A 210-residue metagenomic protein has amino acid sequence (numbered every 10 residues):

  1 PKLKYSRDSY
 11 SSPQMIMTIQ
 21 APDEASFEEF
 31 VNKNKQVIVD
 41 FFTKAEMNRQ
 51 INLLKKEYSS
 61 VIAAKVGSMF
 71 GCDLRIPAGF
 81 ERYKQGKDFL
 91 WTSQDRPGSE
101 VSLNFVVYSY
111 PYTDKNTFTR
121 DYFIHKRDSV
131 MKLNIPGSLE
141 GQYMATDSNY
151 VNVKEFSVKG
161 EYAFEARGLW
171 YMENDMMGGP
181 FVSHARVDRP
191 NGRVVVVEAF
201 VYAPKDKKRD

Functional and structural regions predicted by a protein language model:
P1-S60: Solvent-exposed alpha-helical segments and adjacent loops that form catalytic or protein-interaction surfaces
K2-I19, A25, K132-N191, D206: Signature of long, low-cysteine stretches enriched in small and polar/charged residues
S12, G67-M69, R75-P77, E161 (+1 more regions): Extracytoplasmic
Q14-S26, F105-S109, G192-Y202: Short, well-ordered beta-strand elements
E28-N52, L74, F80, R193-D210: Surface-exposed amphipathic alpha-helical segments
K55-K84: N-terminal "mature-domain start" segment
P77-P136, Y171: Secretory pathway targeting signatures of secreted, lumenal, and periplasmic proteins
V101-N104, M177, D206-R209: A short, polar/proline- and glycine-enriched secondary-structure boundary/capping micro-motif
